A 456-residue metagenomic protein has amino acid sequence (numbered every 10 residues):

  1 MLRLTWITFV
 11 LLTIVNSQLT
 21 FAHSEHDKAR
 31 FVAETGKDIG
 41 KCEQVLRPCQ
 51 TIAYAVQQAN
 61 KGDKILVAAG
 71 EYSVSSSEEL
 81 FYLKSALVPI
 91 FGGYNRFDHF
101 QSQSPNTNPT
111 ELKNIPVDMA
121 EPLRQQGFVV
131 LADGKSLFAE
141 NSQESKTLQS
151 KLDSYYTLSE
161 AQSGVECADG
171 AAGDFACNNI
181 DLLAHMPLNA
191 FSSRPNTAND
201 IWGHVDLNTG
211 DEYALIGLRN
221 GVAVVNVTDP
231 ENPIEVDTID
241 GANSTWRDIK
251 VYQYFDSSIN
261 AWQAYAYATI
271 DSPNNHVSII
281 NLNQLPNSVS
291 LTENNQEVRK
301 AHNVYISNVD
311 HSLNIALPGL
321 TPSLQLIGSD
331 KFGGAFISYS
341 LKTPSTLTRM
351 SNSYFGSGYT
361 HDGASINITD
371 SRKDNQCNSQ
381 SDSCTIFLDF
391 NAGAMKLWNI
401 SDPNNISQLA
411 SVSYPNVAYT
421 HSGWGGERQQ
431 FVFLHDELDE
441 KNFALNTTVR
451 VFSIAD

Functional and structural regions predicted by a protein language model:
M1-I7: Bacterial N-terminal signal peptides that target proteins for export
T8-F9, T20: Cleavable N-terminal signal peptides
V15-S17: N-terminal signal peptide c-region/cleavage motif recognized by signal peptidases
F21-Y54, E71, L137-E140: Right-handed parallel beta-helix/beta-solenoid
E34, A69, G92-Y94, Q253 (+2 more regions): Residues on the solvent-exposed faces and adjacent turns of beta-rich solenoids used to engage binding targets
V56-D63: Beta-strand repeat architectures
K64-P89, G93-D98: N-terminal extracellular ligand-recognition/capping segment immediately after the signal peptide
S102-D456: Feature marking well-ordered beta-strand scaffolds used for ligand recognition
